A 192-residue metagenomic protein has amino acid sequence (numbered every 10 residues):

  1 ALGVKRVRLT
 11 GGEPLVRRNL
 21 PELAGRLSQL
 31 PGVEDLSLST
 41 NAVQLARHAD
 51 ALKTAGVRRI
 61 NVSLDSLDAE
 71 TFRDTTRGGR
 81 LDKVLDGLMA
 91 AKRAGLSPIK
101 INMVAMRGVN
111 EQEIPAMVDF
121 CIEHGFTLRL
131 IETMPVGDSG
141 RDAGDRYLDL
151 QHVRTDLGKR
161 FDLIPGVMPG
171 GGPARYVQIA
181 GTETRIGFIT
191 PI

Functional and structural regions predicted by a protein language model:
L2-R8, R17-R129: Radical SAM/AdoMet-radical enzyme domain recognition
G12-P14: Glycine-rich, proline-tolerant flexible connector loops at the mouths of alpha/beta enzymes
G25, D119, P135, T155-G158: Generic alpha-helical structural context detector
I99-N102, E132-A143: Short, flexible active-site loops
L128-T133, I189: Long, contiguous hydrophobic alpha-helical segments, chiefly transmembrane helices and signal peptides
G137-I192: Accessory C-terminal segments flanking Radical SAM cores
